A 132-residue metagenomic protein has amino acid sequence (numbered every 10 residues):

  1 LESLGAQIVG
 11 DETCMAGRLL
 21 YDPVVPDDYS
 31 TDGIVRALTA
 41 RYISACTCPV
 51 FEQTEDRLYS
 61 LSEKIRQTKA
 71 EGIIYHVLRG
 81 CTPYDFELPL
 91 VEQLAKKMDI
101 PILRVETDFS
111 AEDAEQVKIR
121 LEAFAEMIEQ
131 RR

Functional and structural regions predicted by a protein language model:
L1-Q53, R57-L61: Redox- and metal-dependent alpha/beta enzyme cores, enriched for Fe-S-associated oxidoreductases and cofactor-handling
L58-I65, A70-E71, Y75-R132: TerminUS-proximal long segments
